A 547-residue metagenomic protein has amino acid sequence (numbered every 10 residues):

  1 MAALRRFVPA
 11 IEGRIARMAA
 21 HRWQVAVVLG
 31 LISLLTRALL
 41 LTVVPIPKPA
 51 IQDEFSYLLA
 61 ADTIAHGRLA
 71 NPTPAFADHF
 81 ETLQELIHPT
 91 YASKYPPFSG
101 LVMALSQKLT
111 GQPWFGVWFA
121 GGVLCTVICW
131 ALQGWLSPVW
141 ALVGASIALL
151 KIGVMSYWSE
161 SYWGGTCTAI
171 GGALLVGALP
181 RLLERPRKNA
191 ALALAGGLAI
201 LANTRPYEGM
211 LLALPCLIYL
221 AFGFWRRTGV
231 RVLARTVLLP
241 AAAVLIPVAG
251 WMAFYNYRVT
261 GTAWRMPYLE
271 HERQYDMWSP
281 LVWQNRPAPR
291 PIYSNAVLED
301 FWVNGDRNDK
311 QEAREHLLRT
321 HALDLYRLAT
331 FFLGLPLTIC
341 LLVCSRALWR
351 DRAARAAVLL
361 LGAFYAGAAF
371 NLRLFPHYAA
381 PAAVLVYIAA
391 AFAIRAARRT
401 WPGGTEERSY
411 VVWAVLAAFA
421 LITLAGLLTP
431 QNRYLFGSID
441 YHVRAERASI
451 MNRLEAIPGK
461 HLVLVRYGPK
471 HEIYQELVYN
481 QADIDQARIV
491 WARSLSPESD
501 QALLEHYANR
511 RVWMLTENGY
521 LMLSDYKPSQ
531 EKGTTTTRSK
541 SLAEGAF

Functional and structural regions predicted by a protein language model:
V25-L31, G196, A213, L217 (+3 more regions): Signature aromatic-anchored transmembrane alpha helix within multi-pass, membrane-resident enzymes that catalyze glycan
V27-L29, T126-I152, T166-I170, L183-A193 (+1 more regions): Transmembrane-helix signature of polytopic, membrane-embedded enzymes that assemble or transfer cell-envelope glycans
Y57-L58, W158, G165-C167, T204 (+3 more regions): Hydrophobic/aromatic-rich transmembrane helices and adjacent perimembrane loops
A104-L105, A131, G144-L149, A173 (+4 more regions): Membrane-interface alpha helices of multi-pass inner-membrane proteins
Q112-P138, A173-A178, V343: Transmembrane-helix motifs of polytopic, lipid-linked glycan transferases
V123-T126, Y219-L220, R226-R227, H316-V358: Hydrophobic, aromatic-rich transmembrane alpha-helices and their immediate juxtamembrane boundary segments
A190, L211-A249, A253-F254: Perimembrane helix-loop-helix junctions
Y257, T262-A263, R273-M277, A288 (+2 more regions): Catalytic lumenal/periplasmic loop and adjoining terminal transmembrane helix of membrane glycan-assembly enzymes
